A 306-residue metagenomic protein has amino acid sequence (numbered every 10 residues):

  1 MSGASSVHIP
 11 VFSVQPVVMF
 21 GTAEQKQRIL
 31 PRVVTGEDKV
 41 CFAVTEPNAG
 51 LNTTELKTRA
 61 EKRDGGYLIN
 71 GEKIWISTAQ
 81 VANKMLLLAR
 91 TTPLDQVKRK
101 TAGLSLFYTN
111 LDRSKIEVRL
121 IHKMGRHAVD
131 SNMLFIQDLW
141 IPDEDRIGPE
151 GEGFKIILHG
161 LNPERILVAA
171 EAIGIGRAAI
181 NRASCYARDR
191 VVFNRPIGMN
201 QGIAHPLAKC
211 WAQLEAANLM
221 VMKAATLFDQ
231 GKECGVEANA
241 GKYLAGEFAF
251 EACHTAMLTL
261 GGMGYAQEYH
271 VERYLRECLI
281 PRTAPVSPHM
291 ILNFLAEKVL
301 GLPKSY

Functional and structural regions predicted by a protein language model:
A4-E24, G50: N-terminal glycine-rich flavin-associated loop
V14-F20, F42, T54, D95: Flexible, glycine-rich active-site loops centered on histidine and acidic residues that chelate a metal or position
F20-Q25, R32, G36-E37, G50-T53 (+4 more regions): Alpha-helical interface subdomain recognition
G36-V44, L88: A short, Trp-centered hydrophobic/proline-enriched beta-strand micro-motif
N52-T54, T78-N83, K98-A102, H127-V129 (+1 more regions): Short glycine/proline-enriched turns and hinge-like loops at secondary-structure junctions
E55, D112-P142: Flexible, small-/acidic-enriched active-site or ligand-binding loops
K57-R59: Short, surface-exposed charged micro-motifs
G66, N70-R119: A short core secondary-structure module
